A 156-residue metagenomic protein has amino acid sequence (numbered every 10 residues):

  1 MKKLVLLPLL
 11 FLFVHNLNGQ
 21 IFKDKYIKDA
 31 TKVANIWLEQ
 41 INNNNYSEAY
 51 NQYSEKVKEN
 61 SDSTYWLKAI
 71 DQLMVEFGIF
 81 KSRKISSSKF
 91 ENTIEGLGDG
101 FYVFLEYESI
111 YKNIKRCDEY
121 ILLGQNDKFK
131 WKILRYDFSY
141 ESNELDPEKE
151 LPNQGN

Functional and structural regions predicted by a protein language model:
L4-H15: Sec-dependent N-terminal signal peptides
L17-N43: Short, low-complexity N-terminal intrinsically disordered segments enriched in polar/charged residues
T31-K32, S47-G100: Short solvent-exposed beta->alpha transition segments
S88-N156: Exposed beta-sheet edge and beta->alpha loop/turn motif
